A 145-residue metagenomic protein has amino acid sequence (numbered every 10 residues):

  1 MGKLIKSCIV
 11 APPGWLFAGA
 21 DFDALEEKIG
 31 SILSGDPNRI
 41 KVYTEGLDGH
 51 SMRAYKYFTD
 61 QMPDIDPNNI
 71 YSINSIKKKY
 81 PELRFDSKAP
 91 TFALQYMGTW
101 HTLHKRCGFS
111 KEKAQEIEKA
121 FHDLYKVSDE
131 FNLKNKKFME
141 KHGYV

Functional and structural regions predicted by a protein language model:
M1-V145: Helical catalytic core of nucleic-acid polymerases
